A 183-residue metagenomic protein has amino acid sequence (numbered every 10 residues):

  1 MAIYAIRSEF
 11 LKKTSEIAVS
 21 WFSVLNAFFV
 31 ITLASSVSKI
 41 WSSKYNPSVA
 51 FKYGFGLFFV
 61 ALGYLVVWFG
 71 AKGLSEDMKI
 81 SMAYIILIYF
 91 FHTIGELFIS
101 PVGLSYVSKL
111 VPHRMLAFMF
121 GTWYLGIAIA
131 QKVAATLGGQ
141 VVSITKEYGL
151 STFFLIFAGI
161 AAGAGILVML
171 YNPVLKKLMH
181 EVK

Functional and structural regions predicted by a protein language model:
A2-I3, F55-D77: C-terminal ends and interior cores of transmembrane alpha-helices in multi-pass membrane transporters/permeases
E16-I17, M82-A83, S108, H113-T122: Loop-to-transmembrane helix entry/capping segments in MFS-fold secondary transporters and related SLC/MFSD carriers
S23-V30, F120-A135: Glycine-rich segments within core transmembrane alpha-helices of 12-TM secondary carriers
I40-W41, L137-E147: Interfacial helix-cap and linker-helix signal at transmembrane-aqueous boundaries of multi-pass secondary transporters
S42-V60: Cytoplasmic membrane-interface "Motif A"-like loop-to-helix N-cap segments of 12-TM Major Facilitator Superfamily
F55-F58, Y148-P173: Symmetry-related core transmembrane helices of the 12-TM Major Facilitator Superfamily/SLC fold
L65-F69, A128-V141, L170: A gly/Pro-rich, aromatic-decorated transmembrane alpha-helix motif that marks the paired, flexible gating helices
Y89, T93, L97-P112: Intracellular juxtamembrane helix-capping segments at the cytosolic ends of symmetry-related transmembrane helices
